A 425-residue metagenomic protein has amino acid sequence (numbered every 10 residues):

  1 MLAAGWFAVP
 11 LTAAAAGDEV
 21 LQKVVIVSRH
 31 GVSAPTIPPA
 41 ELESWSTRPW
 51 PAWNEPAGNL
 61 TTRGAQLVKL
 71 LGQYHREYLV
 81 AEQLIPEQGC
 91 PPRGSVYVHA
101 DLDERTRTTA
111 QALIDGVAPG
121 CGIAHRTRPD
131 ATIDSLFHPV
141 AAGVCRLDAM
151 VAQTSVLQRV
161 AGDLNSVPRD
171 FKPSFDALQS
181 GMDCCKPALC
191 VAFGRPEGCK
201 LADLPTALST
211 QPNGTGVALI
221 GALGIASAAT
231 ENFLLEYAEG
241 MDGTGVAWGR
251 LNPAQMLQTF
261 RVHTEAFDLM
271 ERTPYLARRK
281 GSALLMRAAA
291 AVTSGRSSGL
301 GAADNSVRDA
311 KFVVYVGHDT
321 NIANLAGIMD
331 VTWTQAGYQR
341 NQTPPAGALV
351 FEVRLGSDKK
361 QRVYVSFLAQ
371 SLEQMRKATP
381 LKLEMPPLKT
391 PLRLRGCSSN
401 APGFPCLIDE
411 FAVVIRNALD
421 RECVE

Functional and structural regions predicted by a protein language model:
M1-P10: Bacterial N-terminal signal peptides
L11-A15: Sec/Tat signal peptide C-region and signal peptidase I cleavage site
A16-Y97, D101-V313, G317-E425: Signature for phosphate-centric chemistry
